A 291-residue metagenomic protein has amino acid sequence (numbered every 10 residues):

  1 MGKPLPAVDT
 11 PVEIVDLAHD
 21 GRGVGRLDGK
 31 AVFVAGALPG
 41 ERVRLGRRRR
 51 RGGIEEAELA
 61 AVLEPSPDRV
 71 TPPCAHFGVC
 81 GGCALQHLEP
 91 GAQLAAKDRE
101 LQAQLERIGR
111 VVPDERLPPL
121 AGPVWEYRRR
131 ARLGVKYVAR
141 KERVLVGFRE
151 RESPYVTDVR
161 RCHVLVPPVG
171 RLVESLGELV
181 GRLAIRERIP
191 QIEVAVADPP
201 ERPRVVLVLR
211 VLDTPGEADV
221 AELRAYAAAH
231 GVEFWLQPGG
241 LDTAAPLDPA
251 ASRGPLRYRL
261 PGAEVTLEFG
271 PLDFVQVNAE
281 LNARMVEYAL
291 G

Functional and structural regions predicted by a protein language model:
M1-G291: Accessory RNA-recognition modules of RNA-modification enzymes
